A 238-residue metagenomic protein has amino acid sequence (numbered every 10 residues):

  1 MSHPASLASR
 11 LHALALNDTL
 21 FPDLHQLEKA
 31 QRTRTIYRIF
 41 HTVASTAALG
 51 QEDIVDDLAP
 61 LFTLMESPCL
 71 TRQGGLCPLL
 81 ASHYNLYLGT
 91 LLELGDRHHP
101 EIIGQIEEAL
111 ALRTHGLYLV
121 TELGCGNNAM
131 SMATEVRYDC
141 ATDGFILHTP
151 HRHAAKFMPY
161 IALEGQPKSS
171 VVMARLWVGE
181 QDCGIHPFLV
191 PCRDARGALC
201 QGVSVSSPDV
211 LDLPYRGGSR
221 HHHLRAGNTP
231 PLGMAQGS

Functional and structural regions predicted by a protein language model:
M1-H115, G126-N127, Y138, G144-I146: Amphipathic, small/basic residue-rich leader segments at the start of a protein or domain
R113-T121, V205: Short Pro/Gly-enriched beta-strand edge/turn motifs at strand-loop
Y118-E122, M173-L176: Short beta-strand segments that buttress and anchor functional surface loops
V120-N128, H153-K156: Sensory/regulatory domains in signal-transduction proteins
A133-R137: Hydrophobic/aromatic beta-strand elements that line small-molecule binding cavities or substrate pockets in beta-rich
C140-S204, S219: A short core secondary-structure module
L199-R225: Flexible, small-/acidic-enriched active-site or ligand-binding loops
A226-S238: Long, acidic (Asp/Glu-rich), low-complexity accessory segments flanking structured domains
